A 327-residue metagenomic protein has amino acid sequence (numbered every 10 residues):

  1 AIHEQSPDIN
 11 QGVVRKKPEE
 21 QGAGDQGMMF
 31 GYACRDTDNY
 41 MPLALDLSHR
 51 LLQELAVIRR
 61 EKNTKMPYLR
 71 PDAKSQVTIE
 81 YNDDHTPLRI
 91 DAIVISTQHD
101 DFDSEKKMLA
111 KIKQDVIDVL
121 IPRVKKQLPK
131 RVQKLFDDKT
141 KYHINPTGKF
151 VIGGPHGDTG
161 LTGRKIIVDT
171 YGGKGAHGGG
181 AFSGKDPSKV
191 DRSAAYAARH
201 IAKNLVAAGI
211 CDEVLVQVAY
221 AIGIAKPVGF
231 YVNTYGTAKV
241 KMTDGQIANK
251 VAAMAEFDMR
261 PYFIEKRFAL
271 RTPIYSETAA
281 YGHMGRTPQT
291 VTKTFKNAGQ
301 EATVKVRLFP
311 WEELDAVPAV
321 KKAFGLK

Functional and structural regions predicted by a protein language model:
A1-V151, A280, G285-Q289, E301-G325: Glycine-rich, mobile lid/loop segments that gate access to catalytic sites or pores
I2-Q5, Y81-D83, G148, K174 (+2 more regions): Acidic, glycine-rich active-site loops and adjacent beta-strand->loop/helix elements that engage anionic groups
P18, S96-D103, K139, P146-G153 (+6 more regions): ATP-dependent carboxylate activation and anion-phosphoryl transfer catalytic cores that bind Mg-ATP to form
R89-D100, K174-S183, I224-V232: Short acidic (Asp/Glu) and glycine-rich catalytic loops that position anionic groups and cofactors
S104-A207: Glycine-rich anion/phosphate-binding loop at the beta-strand->alpha-helix junction
R123-P129, K185-K189, A198, N204-V214 (+1 more regions): Flexible helix-coil linker/hinge segments at domain or subdomain boundaries
H177-G180, V190-A194, G209-V216, K226-V228 (+1 more regions): Extended hydrophobic-aromatic, low-complexity segments
E213, Y220-K327: Internal helix-turn-beta structural module
